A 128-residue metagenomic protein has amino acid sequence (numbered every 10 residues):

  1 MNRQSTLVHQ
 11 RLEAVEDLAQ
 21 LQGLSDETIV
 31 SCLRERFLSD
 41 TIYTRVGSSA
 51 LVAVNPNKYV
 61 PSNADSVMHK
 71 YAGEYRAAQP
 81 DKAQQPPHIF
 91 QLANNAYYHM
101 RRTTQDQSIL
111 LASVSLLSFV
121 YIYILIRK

Functional and structural regions predicted by a protein language model:
M1-A112, L117-V120, K128: N-terminal entry segment of cytoskeletal motor ATPase domains
